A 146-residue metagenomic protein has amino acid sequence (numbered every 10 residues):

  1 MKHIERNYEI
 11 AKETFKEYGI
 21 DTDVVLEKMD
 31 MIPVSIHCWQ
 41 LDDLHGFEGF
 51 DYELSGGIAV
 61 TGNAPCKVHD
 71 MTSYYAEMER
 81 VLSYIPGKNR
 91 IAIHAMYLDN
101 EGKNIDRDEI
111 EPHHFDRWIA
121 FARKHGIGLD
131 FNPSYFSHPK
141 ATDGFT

Functional and structural regions predicted by a protein language model:
M1-T146: Alpha/beta catalytic barrel-like cores
